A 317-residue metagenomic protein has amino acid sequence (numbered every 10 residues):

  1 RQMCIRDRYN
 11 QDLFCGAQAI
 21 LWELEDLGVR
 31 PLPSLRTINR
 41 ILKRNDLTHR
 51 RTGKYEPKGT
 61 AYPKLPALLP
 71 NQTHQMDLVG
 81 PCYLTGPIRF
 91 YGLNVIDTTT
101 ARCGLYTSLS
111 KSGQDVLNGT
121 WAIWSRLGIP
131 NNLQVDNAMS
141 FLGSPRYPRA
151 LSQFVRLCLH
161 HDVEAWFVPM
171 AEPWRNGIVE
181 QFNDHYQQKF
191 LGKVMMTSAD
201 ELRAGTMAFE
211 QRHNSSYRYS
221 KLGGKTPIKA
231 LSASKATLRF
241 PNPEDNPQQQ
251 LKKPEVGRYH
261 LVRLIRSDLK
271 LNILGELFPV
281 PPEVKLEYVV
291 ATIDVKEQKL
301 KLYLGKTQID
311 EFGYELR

Functional and structural regions predicted by a protein language model:
R1-Q2, D7-M76, P81, S152 (+1 more regions): Basic, flexible linker segments flanking DNA-binding modules in nucleic acid-interacting mobile-element proteins
R6, I20, I38, D77 (+10 more regions): Mobile genetic element proteins and their domesticated derivatives, centered on retroelements and DNA transposons
R36, L42-I96, R102-C103, L109-T120 (+6 more regions): Mobile-element integrase/transposase regions, centering on the N-terminal DNA-binding/Zn-coordinating module
A101-Y106, W166-V168: Short small-residue beta-strand/loop micro-motif enriched in glycine and branched aliphatics
Y106-T107, F312: Short hydrophobic alpha-helix segments
K111, W124-Y147, P169-A171, N176 (+1 more regions): Acidic/histidine-rich, metal-coordinating catalytic segments
Y147, F154-N246: Charged alpha-helix within mobile-element recombinases
N214-R317: C-terminal, beta-rich DNA-binding module of retroviral/retroelements integrases
